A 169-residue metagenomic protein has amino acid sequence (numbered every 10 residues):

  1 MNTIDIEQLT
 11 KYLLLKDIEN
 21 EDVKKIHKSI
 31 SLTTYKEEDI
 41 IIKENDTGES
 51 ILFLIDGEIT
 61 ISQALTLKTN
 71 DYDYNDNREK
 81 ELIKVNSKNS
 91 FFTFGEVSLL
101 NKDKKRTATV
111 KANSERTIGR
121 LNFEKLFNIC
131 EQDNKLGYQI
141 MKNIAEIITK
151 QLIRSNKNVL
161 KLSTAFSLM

Functional and structural regions predicted by a protein language model:
M1-L32, K36-E37: Cyclic nucleotide-binding regulatory module and flanking cytosolic helices
I40-I42, D46-N113: Cyclic nucleotide-binding regulatory domains
Q63-L65, S98, N122, C130-D133: Short, flexible helix/strand-to-coil boundary loops that buttress conserved ligand/catalytic motifs in alpha/beta
R106-T107, E124-S163: A small-molecule sensor/coupling module
R116-K125: A short hydrophobic beta-strand segment most commonly corresponding to one strand of the jelly-roll/cupin
F166-M169: Short acidic DE-rich linear segments
